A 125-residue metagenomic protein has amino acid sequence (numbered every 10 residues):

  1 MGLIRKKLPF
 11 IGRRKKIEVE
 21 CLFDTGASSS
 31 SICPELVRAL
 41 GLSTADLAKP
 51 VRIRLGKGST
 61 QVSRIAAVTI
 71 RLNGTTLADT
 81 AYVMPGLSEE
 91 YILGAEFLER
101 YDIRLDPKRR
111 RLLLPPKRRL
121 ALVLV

Functional and structural regions predicted by a protein language model:
M1-L22, G58-K108: Aspartyl protease catalytic core from the pepsin/retropepsin fold
L22-S28: A short acidic Gly-Thr/Ser loop motif
A27, G86-E89, A121-L124: A short local loop/turn or secondary-structure capping micro-motif enriched for an aromatic residue
S30-I32: Cysteine-centered loop/knuckle micro-motif
P34-T69: A compact, surface-exposed functional segment
R38-A39, E99, R118-L122: Short, surface-exposed beta-strand-loop junctions and turns on beta-sheet-rich folds
K108-V125: Charged phosphate-binding loop/patch that engages nucleotide di/tri-phosphates or the phosphate backbone of nucleic
